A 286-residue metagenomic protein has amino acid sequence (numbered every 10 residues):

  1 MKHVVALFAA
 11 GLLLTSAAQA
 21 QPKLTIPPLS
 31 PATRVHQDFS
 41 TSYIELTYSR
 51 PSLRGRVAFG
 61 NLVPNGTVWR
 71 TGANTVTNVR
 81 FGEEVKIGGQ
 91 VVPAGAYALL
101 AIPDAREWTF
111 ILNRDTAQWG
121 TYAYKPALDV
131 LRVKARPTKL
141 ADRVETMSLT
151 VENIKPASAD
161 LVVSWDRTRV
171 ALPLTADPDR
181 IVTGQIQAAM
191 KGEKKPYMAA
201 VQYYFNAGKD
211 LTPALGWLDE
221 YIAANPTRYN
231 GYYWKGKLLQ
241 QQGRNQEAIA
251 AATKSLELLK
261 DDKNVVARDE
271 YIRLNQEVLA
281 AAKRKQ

Functional and structural regions predicted by a protein language model:
M1-K2: N-terminal secretory signal peptides that target proteins for export/translocation
V5-S16: Bacterial N-terminal signal peptides
Q19-Q21: Boundary of Sec targeting at the N-terminus
K23-D38, Y43-T47: Early extracytoplasmic/domain-onset interaction patches
I26, Y43-A94, L100-E193: Extended, well-structured beta-strand/loop surface patches that form recognition or cofactor-anchoring regions within
T183-G231, K237-L238, G243-E247, K254-D261 (+1 more regions): Alpha-helical adaptor scaffolds
K237, K263-Q286: TPR/TPR-like alpha-solenoid helical repeat scaffolds
